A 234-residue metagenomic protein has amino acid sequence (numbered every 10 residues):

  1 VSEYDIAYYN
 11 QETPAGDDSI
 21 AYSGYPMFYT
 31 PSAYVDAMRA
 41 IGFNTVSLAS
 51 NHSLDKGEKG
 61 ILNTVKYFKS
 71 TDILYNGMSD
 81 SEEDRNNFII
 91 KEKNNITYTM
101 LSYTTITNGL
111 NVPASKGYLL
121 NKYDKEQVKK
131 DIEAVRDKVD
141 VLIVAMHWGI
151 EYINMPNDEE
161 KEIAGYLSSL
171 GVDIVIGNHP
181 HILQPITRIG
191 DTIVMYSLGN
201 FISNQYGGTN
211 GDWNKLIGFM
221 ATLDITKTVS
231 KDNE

Functional and structural regions predicted by a protein language model:
V1-E234: Acidic, metal/ion-coordinating pockets
